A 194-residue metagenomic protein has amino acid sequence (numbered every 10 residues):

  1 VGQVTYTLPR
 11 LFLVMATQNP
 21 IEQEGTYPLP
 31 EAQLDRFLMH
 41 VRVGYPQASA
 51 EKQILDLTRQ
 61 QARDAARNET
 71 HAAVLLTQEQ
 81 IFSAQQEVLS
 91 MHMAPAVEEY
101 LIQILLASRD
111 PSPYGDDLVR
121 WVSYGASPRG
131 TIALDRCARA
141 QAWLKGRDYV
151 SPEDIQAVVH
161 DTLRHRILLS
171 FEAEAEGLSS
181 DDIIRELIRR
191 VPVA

Functional and structural regions predicted by a protein language model:
V1-M91, R139-Q141: Canonical AAA+ ATPase core
L29, A50, H92, A96 (+3 more regions): Alpha-helix N-cap and coil->helix boundary residues
E31, A72, M91, P95 (+1 more regions): A broadly tuned preference for mixed-charge, low-complexity surface segments
Q33, L55-R59, L105, V159 (+1 more regions): Hydrophobic aliphatic residues
A48, K52-D56, E98, I102 (+1 more regions): An amphipathic alpha-helix signature
A66-D110, D116-T131: Conserved AAA+ ATPase small/helical "lid" subdomain
R109-A194: C-terminal engagement/docking regions of AAA+ P-loop ATPases
